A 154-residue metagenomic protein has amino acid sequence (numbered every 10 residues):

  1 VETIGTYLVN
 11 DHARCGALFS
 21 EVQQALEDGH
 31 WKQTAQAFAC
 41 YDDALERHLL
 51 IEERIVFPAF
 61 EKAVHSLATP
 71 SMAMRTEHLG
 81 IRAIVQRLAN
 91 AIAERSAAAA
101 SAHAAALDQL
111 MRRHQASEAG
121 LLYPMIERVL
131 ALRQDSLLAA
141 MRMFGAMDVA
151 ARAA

Functional and structural regions predicted by a protein language model:
V1-A154: Small-residue-biased structural context
